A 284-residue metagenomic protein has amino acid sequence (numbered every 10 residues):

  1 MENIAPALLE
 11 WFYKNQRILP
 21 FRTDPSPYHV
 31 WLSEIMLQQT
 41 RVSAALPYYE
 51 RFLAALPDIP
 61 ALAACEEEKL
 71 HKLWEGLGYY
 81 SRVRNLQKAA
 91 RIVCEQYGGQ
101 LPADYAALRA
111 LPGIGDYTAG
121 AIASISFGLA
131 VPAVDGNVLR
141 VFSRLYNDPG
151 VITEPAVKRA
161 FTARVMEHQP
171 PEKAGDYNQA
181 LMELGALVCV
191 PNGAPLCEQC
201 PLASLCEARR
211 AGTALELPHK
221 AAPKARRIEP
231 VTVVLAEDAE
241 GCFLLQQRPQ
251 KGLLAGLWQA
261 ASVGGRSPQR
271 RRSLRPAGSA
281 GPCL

Functional and structural regions predicted by a protein language model:
E2-E198, L202-A211, L215, I228: Catalytic cores of DNA base-excision repair glycosylases
P25, R41, S126, R226 (+4 more regions): Structured beta->alpha junctions
E68, L187, P249, R266 (+1 more regions): Short, solvent-exposed coil/turn elements at secondary-structure transition points
N85-L86, P155-A156, P223, W258 (+1 more regions): Short, surface-exposed linear patches
C206-E207, Q250-L253, R266: Short, catalytically relevant binding-site loops at active-site mouths
L215-S262: N-terminal strand-loop-strand
G256-L284: The catalytic Nudix box helix
